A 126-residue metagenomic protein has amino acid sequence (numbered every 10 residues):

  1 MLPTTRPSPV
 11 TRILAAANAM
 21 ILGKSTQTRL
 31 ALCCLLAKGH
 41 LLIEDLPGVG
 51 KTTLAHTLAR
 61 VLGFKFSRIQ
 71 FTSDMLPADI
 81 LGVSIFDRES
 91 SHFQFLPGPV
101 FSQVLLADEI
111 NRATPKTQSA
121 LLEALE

Functional and structural regions predicted by a protein language model:
T5-V49: Pre-Walker A (pre-P-loop) alpha-helix and adjacent loop at the N terminus of AAA/AAA+ ATPase modules, a conserved
R12, T57, D79, A120-E123: Alpha-helical transmission elements in cytosolic ATPase-linked domains
G23, A31, I43, T52 (+3 more regions): Conserved RecA-like P-loop NTPase ATPase core
R29-C33, F86-I110: Conserved alpha-helical scaffold flanking the Walker A/P-loop in AAA+ ATPase domains
L32-T72: Walker A/P-loop
V61-E89: AAA+/P-loop NTPase substrate/partner-engagement loops
F101-E126: Conserved AAA+/SF3 P-loop NTPase catalytic/coupling segment centered on the Walker-B
